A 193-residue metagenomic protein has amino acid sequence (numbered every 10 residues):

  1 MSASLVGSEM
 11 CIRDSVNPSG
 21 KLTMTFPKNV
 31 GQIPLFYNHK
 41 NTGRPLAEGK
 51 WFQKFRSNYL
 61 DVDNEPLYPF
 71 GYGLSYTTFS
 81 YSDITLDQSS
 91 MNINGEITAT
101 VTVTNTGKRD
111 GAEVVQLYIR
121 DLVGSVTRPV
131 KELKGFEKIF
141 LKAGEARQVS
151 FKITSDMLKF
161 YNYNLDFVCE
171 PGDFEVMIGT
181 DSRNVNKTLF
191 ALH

Functional and structural regions predicted by a protein language model:
M1-G7: Single conserved hydrophobic/aromatic residue that forms the stacking wall/gate of nucleotide- or nucleobase-binding
S8-E9, R13-A112, Y118, E175-G179 (+1 more regions): Secreted, periplasmic, or luminal enzymes acting at the cell surface/secretory milieu
I93, A143, E170-P171: Surface-exposed loops/turns
E96-T98, A146-S150, V185-K187: Intrinsic-disorder/low-complexity, polar/charged segments enriched in Ser/Thr/Lys/Arg/Asp/Glu/Gln
K108-S125, K131-L133: Short acidic, flexible loop segments centered on an aromatic residue
S125-Y161: Intrinsically disordered, low-complexity Pro/Gly/Ser/Thr-rich segments with frequent PxxP/GP/PP motifs and embedded
T154-H193: Terminal connector regions
